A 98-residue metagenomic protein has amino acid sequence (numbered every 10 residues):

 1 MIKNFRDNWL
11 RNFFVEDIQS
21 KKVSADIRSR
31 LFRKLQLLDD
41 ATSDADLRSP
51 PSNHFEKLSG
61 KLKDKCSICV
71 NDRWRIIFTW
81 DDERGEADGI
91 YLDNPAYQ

Functional and structural regions predicted by a protein language model:
M1-K34: Arg/Lys-rich, positively charged N-terminal/basic patches that mediate binding to nucleic acids
R6, I27, L31-K34, H54 (+3 more regions): Amphipathic alpha-helical interface surfaces
S24-P50: Short, solvent-exposed, low-complexity loop/linker segments
R28, S49, N53-E56, I76 (+1 more regions): Residue-level signal for alpha-helical context at structural boundaries
T42-C66: A short, surface-exposed loop/turn module that caps and links secondary-structure elements
S59, C66-Q98: Enriched for short, Lys/Arg-rich terminal
